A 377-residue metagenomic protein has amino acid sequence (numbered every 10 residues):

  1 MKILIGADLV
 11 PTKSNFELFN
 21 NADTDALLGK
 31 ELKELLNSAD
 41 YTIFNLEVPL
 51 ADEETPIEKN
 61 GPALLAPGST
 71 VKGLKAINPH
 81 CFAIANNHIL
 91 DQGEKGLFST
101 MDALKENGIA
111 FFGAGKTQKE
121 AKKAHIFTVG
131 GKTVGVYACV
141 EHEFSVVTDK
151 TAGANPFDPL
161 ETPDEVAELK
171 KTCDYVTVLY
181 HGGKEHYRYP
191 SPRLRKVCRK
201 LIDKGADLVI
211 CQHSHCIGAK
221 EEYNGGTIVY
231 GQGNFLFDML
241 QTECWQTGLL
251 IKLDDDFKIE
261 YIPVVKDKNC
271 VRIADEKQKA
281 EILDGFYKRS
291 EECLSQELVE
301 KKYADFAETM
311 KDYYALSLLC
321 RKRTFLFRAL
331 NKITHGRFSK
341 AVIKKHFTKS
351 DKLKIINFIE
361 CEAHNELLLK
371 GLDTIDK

Functional and structural regions predicted by a protein language model:
K2-D8, T133-E141, T177-L179, V229-Q232 (+1 more regions): Active-site-proximal beta-strand elements of phosphoester/diester hydrolases
I5, P11, D25-C81, K95-N107 (+2 more regions): Catalytic alpha-helical scaffold of carbohydrate-active enzymes acting on polysaccharides/glycoconjugates
D8, F44, I84, H88 (+5 more regions): Divalent metal-coordination and catalytic microenvironments
P11-S14, L50-E53, N87-M101, Q118-K123 (+4 more regions): Active-site environment of divalent metal-dependent phosphoester hydrolases
S14-K30, L64-L65, T128-V176, K196 (+1 more regions): Binuclear metal-dependent hydrolase catalytic cores centered on His/Asp/Glu-rich metal-binding motifs
E53-K75, Y175-D207: Active-site-proximal segments of metal-dependent phosphoesterases and phosphodiesterases across multiple
N78-C81, P192-L249: Conserved beta-sheet core of the metallophosphoesterase superfamily
K252-K377: A short C-terminal boundary segment appended to hydrolase-like catalytic domains
